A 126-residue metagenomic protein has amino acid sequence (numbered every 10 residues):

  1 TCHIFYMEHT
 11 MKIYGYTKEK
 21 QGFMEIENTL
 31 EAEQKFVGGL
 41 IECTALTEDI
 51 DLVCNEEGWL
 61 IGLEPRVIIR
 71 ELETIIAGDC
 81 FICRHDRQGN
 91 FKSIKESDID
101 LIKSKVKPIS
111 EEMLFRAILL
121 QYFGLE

Functional and structural regions predicted by a protein language model:
H3-E126: Short beta-rich binding modules
